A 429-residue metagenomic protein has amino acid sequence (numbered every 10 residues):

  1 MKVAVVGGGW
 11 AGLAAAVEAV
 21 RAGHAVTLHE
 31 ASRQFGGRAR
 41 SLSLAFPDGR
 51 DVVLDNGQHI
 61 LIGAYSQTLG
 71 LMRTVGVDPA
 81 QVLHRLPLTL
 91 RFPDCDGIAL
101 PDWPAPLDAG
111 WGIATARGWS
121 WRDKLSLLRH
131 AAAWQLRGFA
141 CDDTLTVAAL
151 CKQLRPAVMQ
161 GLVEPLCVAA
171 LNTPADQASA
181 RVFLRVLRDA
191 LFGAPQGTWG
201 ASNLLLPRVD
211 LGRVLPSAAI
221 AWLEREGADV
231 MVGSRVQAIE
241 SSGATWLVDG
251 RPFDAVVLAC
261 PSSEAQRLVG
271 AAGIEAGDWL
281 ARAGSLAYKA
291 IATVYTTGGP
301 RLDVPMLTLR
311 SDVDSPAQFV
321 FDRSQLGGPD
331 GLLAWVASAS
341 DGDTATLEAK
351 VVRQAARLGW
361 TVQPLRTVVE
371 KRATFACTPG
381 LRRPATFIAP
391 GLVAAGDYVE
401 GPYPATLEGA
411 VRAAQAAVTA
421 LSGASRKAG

Functional and structural regions predicted by a protein language model:
K2-L28: N-terminal Rossmann-like FAD-binding beta1-loop-alpha1 element of flavoenzymes
V20-A45: Glycine-rich FAD pyrophosphate-binding loop
A22, S234-T346, L358, P384: Mid-domain catalytic core of redox enzymes that form a hydrophobic substrate pocket/lid adjacent to a catalytic redox
R38-S41, P47-L83: Conserved FAD-binding subdomain of flavin-dependent enzymes
S43, W103-P104, Q318-G429: Conserved flavin/dinucleotide-binding core of flavoenzymes
Y65-L191: Mobile amphipathic helical/loop "lid" adjacent to a hydrophobic cofactor/ligand pocket
R188-W246, P252-A255: Helical element adjacent to the flavin cofactor pocket in flavoenzyme catalytic cores
